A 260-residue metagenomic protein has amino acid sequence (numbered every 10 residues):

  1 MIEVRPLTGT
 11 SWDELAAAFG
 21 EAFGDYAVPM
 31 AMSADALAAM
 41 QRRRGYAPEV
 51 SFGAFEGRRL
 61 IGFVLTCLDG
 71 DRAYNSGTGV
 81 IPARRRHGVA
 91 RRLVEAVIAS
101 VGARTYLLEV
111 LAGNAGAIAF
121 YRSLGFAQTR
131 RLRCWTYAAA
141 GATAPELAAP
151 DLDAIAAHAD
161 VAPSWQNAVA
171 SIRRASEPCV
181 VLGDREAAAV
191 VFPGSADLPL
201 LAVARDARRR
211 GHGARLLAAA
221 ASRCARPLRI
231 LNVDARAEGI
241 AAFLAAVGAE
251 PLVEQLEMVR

Functional and structural regions predicted by a protein language model:
I2-A17, A144-H158: A short beta-loop-alpha structural element at the N-terminal edge of CoA-dependent acyl/N-acetyltransferase catalytic
A16-G20, A27-L65, H158-G183: Active-site rim helix/loop that mediates acceptor-substrate recognition in acyltransferases
A34, R122-G194: Amide-forming acyltransferase catalytic core, primarily the GNAT-like/NAT-type and related acyltransferase folds
G53, R59-C67, Y74-G79, R185-A202: Conserved beta-strand in the GNAT
L68, I81-A83, H87, A112-G113 (+1 more regions): Active-site acidic-Proline motif in GNAT/NAT acetyltransferases
R84, G88-A96, A207, G211-A219: Conserved acetyl-CoA pyrophosphate-binding loop and the N-cap/start of the following alpha-helix in GNAT-like
H87, R91-R92, A112-R130, A214 (+1 more regions): Conserved active-site alpha-helix within GNAT-family acetyltransferase domains
V101-G113, C224-A235, V253: Conserved GNAT acetyl-CoA-binding A-motif
